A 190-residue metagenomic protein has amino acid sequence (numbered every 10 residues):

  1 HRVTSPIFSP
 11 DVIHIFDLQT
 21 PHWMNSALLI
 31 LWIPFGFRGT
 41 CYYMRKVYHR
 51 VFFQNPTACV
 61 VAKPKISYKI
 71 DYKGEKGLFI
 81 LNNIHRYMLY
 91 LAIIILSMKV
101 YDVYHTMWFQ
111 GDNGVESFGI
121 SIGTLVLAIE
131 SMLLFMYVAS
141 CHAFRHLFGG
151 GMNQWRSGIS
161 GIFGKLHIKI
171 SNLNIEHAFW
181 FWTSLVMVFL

Functional and structural regions predicted by a protein language model:
H1-L190: Membrane-embedded alpha-helical bundles that constitute the cytochrome b-like, heme-associated redox core of multi-pass
